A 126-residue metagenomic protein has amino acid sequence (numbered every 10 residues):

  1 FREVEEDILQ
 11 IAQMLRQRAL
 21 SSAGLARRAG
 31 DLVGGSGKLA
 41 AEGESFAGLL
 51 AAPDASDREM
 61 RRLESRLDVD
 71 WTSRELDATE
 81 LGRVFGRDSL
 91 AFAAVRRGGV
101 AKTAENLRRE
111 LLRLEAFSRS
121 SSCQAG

Functional and structural regions predicted by a protein language model:
F1-A51: Extended interfacial segments that mediate partner engagement and assembly in macromolecular machines
F1-E5, D70-R113: Short basic, glycine-rich beta-strand/loop surfaces that mediate nucleic-acid
R28-G34, V69-L76: Short, exposed beta-strand "edge-strand" segments with a Pro/Gly-rich flavor and a Y/T-containing core
A29-G30, L39, E44-A47, D54-R66 (+2 more regions): Active-site cofactor/cluster-binding pocket
A51-D54, R96-G98: Structural motif
K102, L112-G126: SAM-dependent methyltransferases
